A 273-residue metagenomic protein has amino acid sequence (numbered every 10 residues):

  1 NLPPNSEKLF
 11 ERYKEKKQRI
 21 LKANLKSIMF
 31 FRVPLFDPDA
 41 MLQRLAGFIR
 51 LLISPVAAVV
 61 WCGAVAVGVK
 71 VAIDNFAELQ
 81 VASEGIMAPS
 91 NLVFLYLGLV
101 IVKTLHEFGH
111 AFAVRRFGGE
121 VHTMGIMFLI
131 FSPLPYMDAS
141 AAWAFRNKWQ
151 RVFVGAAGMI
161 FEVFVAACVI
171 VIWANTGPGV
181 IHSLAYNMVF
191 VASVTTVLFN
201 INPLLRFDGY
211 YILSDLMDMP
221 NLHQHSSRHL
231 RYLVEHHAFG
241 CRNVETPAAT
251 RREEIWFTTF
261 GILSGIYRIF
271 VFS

Functional and structural regions predicted by a protein language model:
N1-K26, T196, N202: Membrane-protein extramembrane domains
S6, L45, I49, L79-S83 (+4 more regions): Generic structural signal of hydrophobic/aromatic residues within well-ordered alpha-helices of folded domains
Y13-K16, V33-P34, D39, A139 (+1 more regions): Generic signature of intrinsically disordered, low-complexity segments enriched in small/polar residues
R19-M124, C168-N175, G179-H182, F190: Core alpha-helical transmembrane segments of integral membrane proteins
I53-C62, V154-V163, W256-I269: Select subsegments of transmembrane alpha-helices in polytopic membrane proteins, especially boundary-proximal
A66-A72, V197-N200, F270-S273: Alpha-helical transmembrane segments
M87-E254: Membrane-embedded catalytic scaffold of the fatty acid hydroxylase/desaturase
N243-T246, G265-S273: Alpha-helical transmembrane segments and their membrane-interface junctions in multi-pass membrane proteins
